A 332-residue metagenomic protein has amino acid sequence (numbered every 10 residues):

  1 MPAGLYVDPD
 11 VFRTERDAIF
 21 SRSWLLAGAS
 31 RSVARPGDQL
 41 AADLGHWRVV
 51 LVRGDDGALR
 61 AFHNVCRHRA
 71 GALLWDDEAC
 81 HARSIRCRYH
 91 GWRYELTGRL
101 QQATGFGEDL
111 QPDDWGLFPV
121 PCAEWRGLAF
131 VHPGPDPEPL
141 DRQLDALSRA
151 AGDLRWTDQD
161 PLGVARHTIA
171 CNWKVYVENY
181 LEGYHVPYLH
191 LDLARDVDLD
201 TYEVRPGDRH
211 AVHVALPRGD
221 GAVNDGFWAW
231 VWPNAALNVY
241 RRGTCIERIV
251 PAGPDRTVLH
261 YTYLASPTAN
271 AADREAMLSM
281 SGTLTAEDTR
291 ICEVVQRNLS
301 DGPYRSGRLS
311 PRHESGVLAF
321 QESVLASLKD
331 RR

Functional and structural regions predicted by a protein language model:
M1-A3, T157: Short, contiguous pre-domain boundary segments
A3, V7-D8, S21-R22, R35 (+9 more regions): Generic structural "secondary-structure junction" signal
L5-G45, V49: Non-catalytic accessory segments flanking enzyme active sites
F20-W24, G71, H185: Generic structural signal for secondary-structure transition and capping sites
R22-G28, S32, Q102-F106, W228-P233: Short Pro/Gly-enriched beta-strand edge/turn motifs at strand-loop
S32-P135, P139-A146: Rieske [2Fe-2S] iron-sulfur-binding domain
R53, A58, N64, A123 (+1 more regions): C-terminal catalytic domain of Rieske-type non-heme iron oxygenases
